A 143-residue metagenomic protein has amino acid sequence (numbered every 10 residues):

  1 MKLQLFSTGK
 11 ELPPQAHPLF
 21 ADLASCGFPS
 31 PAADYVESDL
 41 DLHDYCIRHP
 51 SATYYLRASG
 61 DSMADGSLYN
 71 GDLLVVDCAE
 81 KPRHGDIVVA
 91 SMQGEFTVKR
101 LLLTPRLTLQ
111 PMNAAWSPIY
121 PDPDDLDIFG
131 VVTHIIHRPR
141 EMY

Functional and structural regions predicted by a protein language model:
M1-A64, H84, E95-F96, L107 (+1 more regions): Short, positionally conserved secondary-structure boundary motifs
Y54, V76-C78: Extracellular/luminal Protease-associated
G71-D72, D86: Structural motif
I87-V88, T97-L102: Short beta-strand-centered aromatic/proline hotspots
L102-Y143: Glycine- and charge-enriched low-complexity intrinsically disordered segments
